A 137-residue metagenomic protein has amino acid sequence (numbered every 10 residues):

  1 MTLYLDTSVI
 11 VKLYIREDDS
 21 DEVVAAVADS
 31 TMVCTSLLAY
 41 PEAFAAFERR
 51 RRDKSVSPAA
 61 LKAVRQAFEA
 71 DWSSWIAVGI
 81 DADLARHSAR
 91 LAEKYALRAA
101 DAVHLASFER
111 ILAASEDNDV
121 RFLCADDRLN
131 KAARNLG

Functional and structural regions predicted by a protein language model:
M1, I15, D127-R128, R134: Short, C-terminally biased terminal segments at protein or domain edges
M1-A39, R49-A63: Short, well-structured N-terminal submotif of metal-dependent ribonuclease cores
S8, F44, E48, E69 (+2 more regions): Amphipathic alpha-helical segments within well-ordered protein domains
V9, I15, A45, H104-S107 (+1 more regions): Hydrophobic side chains within alpha-helical segments
D21, A45, R86, N130-K131: Alpha-helical elements of the RecA-like P-loop NTPase motor core of helicases
A25, T35, P58-V78, Y95 (+1 more regions): Anionic, Ser/Thr-rich low-complexity intrinsically disordered regions
T35-P41, A100-V103: Aromatic- and histidine-enriched alpha-helix N-cap/loop-to-helix transition segments that scaffold the rims
W75-R128: Active-site neighborhoods of divalent-metal-dependent phosphate/nucleic-acid chemistry enzymes
